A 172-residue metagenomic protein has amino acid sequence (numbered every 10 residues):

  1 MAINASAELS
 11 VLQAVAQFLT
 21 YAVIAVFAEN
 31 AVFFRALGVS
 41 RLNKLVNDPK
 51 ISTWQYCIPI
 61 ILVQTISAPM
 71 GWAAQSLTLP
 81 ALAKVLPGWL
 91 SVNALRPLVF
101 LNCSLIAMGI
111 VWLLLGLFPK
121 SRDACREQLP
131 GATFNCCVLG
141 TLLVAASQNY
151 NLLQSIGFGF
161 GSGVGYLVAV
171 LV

Functional and structural regions predicted by a protein language model:
M1-L19: Short, strongly hydrophobic alpha-helical membrane anchors
Q17-V32, L90-I106, F158-A169: Structural signature of hydrophobic alpha-helical transmembrane segments
F18-V23, R122-G131, L152-G157: The feature identifies polytopic integral membrane transport proteins across all domains of life
Y21-I58, L62: Juxtamembrane transmembrane-helix termini in multi-pass membrane transport proteins
A36-S52, M108-D123, V172: C-terminal ends of transmembrane helices
P59-P69, E127-L143: Small-residue-rich segments of transmembrane alpha-helices in multi-pass membrane proteins, especially helix faces
W72-P130: Ordered, amphipathic secondary-structure segments that act as subunit-interaction surfaces in large macromolecular
V138-L139, L143-S147, S155-V172: Alpha-helical transmembrane segments of helical membrane proteins, especially in multi-pass transport, channel
